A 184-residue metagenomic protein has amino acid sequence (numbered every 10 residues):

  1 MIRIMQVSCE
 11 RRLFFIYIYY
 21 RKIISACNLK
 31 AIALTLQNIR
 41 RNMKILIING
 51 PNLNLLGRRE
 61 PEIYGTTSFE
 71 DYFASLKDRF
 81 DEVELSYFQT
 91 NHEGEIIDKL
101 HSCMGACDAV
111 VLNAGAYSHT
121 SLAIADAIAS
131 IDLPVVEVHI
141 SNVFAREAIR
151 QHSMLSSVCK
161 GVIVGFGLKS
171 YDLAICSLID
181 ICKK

Functional and structural regions predicted by a protein language model:
F15, Y20-R21, L29: Short hydrophobic targeting helices and cationic amphipathic motifs that mediate membrane/organellar targeting
N42-I45: Extreme N-terminal starter segment of soluble prokaryotic enzymes
L56-E70: Glycine- and acidic-residue-enriched helix-capping/strand-helix junction motifs
S86-G94: Short beta->alpha junction loops
C103-V110: Short acidic/histidine-rich motifs immediately flanking catalytic phosphotransfer sites in two-component signaling
L112-N142: Mid-chain, well-packed structural core segment of small domains
A145-K184: Short, glycine-/small-residue-rich phosphate/pyrophosphate-handling segment
